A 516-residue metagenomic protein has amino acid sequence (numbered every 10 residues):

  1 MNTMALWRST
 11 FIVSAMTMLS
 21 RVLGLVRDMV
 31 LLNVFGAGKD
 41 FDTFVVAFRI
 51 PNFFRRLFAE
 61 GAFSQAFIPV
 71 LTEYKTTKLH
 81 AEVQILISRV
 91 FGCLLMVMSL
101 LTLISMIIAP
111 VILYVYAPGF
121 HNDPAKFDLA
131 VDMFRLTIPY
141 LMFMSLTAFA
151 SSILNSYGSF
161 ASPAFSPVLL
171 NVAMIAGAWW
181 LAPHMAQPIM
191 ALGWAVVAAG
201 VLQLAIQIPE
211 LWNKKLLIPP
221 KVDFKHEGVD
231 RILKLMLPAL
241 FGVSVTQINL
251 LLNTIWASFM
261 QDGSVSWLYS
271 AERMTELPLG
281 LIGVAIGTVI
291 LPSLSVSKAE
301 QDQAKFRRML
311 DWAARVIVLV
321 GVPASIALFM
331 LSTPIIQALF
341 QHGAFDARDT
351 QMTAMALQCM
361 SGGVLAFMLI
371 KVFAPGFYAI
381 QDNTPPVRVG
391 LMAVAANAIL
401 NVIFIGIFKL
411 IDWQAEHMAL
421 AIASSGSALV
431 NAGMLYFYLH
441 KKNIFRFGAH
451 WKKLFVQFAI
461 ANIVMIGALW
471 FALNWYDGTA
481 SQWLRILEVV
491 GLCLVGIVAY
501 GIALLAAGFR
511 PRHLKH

Functional and structural regions predicted by a protein language model:
M1-H516: Membrane-embedded alpha-helical bundles of multi-pass transporters/translocases, especially carrier/permease families
